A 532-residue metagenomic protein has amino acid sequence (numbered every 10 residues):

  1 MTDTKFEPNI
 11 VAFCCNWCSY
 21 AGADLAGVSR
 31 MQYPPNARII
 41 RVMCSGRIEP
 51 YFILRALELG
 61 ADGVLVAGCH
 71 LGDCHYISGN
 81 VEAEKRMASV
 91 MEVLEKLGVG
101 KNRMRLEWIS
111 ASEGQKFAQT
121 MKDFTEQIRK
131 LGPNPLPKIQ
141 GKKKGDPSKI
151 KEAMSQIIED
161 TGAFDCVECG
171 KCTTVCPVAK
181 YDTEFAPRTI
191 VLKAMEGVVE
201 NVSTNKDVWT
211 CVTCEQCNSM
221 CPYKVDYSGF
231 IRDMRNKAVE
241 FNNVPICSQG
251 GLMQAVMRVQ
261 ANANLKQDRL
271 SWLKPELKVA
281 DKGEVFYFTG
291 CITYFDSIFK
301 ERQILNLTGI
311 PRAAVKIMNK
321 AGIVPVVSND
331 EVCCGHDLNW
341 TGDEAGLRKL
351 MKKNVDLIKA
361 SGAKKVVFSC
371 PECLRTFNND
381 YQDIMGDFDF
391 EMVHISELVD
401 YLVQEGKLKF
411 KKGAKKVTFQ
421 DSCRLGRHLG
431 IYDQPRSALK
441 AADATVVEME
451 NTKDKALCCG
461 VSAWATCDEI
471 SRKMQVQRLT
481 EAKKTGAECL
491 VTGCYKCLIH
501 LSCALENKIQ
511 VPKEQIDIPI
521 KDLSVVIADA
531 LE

Functional and structural regions predicted by a protein language model:
M1-V66, H75-M87, L94-K96, M154-A163 (+4 more regions): Iron-sulfur-cluster electron-transfer modules
W17-M31, Q404-K407, V417-E469: Redox- and metal-dependent alpha/beta enzyme cores, enriched for Fe-S-associated oxidoreductases and cofactor-handling
A37, D62, G68, A442-E450 (+1 more regions): Long, compositionally biased charged/polar accessory segments in the mid-to-C-terminal portions of proteins
A67-H75, E82-A83, S89-K144, V417-D421 (+2 more regions): FMN-binding flavodoxin-like domain, especially the glycine-rich phosphate-binding loop
E95-K96, G145-I157, Y181-T210, C214 (+5 more regions): Ferredoxin-type iron-sulfur electron-transfer modules in oxidoreductases and energy-metabolism complexes
A111-I128, P133-P137, N218-I231, V256-T289 (+3 more regions): Short flanking/linker segments adjacent to small metal-binding domains or redox-active Cys/His motifs
K116-Q127, L402-K415, G460-T466, A530-E532: Short, surface-exposed amphipathic charged segments that create phosphate/polyanion-binding patches used for binding
D387-K412, N451-L457, Q510-E532: Short, flexible loop segments at boundaries between secondary-structure elements
